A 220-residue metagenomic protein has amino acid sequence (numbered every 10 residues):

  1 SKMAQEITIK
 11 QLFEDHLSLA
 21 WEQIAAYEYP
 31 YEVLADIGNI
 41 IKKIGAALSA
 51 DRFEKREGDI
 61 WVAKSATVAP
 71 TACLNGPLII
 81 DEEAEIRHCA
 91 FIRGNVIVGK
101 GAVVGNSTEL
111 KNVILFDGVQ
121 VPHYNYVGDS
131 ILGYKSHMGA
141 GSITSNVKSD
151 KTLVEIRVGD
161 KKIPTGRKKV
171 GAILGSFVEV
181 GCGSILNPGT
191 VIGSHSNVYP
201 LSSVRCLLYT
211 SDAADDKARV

Functional and structural regions predicted by a protein language model:
S1-D59, K64, H195, L201 (+1 more regions): Terminal amphipathic alpha-helical/low-complexity segments used for targeting or macromolecular assembly
E32, V191, R219: Residue-level recognition of oxygen-bearing side chains
G45, A72-D81, I86-V180, S184-L186: Flexible, glycine/small-residue-enriched loop-and-beta-strand segment within the central core of proteins
A140-G141, P200, A214: Active-site-proximal glycine-rich helix-loop-beta segment
F177, G183, G189, H195 (+2 more regions): Tight coil/turn sites that cap or link beta-strands
Y209-V220: Single conserved hydrophobic/aromatic residue that forms the stacking wall/gate of nucleotide- or nucleobase-binding
